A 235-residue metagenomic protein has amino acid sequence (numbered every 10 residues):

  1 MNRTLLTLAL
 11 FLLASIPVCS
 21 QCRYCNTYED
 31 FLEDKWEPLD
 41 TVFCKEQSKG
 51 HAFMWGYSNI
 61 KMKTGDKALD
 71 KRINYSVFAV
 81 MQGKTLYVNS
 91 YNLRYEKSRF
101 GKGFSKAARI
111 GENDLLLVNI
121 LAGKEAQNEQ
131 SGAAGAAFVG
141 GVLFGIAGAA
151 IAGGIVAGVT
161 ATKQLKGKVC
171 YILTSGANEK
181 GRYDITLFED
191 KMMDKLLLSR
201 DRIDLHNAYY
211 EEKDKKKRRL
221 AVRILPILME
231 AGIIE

Functional and structural regions predicted by a protein language model:
M1-Y24: Bacterial Sec-dependent N-terminal signal peptides
A9-P17, K35-W36, F43, Y209: Generic low-complexity, intrinsically disordered sequence content enriched in small uncharged/hydrophobic residues
S20, N26-D30, R223, I227: Generic hydrophobic/packing signal
R23-I203: Aromatic-patch recognition
L197-E235: C-terminal partner/receptor-binding element of secreted or periplasmic proteins
